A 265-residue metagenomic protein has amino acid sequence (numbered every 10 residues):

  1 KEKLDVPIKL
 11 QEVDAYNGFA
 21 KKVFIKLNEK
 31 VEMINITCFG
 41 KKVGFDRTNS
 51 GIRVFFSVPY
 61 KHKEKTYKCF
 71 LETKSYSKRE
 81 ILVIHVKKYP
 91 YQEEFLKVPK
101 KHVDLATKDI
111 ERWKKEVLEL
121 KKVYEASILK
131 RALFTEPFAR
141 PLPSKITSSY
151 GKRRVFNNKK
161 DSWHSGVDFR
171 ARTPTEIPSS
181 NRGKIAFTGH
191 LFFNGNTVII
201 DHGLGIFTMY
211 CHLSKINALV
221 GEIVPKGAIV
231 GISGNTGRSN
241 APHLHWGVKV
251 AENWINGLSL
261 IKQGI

Functional and structural regions predicted by a protein language model:
K1-P90: Cationic-aromatic interfacial patches
G40, C69, I146, F169 (+4 more regions): Terminal peptide-recognition signature
P59-K61, K74, P174, H190-L191 (+2 more regions): Short polar/acidic secondary-structure junctions
V83-N194: Surface-exposed, glycine-biased beta-strand/turn segments
K97-H102, K249-I265: Short peripheral tails and domain-boundary helices/loops at the edges of structured domains
F134, A186-F192, A228-P242: Flexible, gly/ser-rich surface segments that form the specificity/activation loops bordering the active-site cleft
E176-F187, K215-S233: Short, well-structured beta-strand-loop connectors
S180-S214, P242-G247: Zn2+-dependent peptidoglycan hydrolase active-site motif and core
